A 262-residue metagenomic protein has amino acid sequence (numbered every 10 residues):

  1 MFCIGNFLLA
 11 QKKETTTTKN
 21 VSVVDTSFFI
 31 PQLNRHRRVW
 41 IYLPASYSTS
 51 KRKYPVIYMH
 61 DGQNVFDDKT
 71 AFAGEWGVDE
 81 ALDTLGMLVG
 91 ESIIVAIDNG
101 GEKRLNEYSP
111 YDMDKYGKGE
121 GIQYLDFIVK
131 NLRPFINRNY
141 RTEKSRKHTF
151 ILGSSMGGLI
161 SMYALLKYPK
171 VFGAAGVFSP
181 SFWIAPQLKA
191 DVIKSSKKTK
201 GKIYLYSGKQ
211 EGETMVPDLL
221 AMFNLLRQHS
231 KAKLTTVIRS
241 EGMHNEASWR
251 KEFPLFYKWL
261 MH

Functional and structural regions predicted by a protein language model:
M1-A10: Hydrophobic h-region of N-terminal signal peptides that target proteins for export in Gram-negative bacteria
Q11-H262: Non-catalytic cap/lid and distal C-terminal segments of serine-dependent acyl enzymes
